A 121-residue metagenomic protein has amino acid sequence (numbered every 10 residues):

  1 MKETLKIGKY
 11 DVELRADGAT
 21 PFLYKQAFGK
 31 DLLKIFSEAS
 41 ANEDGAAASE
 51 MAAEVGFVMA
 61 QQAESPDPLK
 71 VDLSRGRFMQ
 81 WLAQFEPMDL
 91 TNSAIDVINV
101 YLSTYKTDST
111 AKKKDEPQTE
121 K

Functional and structural regions predicted by a protein language model:
M1-K6, Y10-D11, K30-D44, P66-K121: Charged interaction scaffolds used for protein-protein
R15-A16: Short linear motifs in exposed loops
F22, Q26-F28: N-terminal first-folded block
A39-V55: A short, charged
M51-Q62, D96: Short, hydrophobic/amphipathic alpha-helical patches that form generic packing surfaces within helical domains
